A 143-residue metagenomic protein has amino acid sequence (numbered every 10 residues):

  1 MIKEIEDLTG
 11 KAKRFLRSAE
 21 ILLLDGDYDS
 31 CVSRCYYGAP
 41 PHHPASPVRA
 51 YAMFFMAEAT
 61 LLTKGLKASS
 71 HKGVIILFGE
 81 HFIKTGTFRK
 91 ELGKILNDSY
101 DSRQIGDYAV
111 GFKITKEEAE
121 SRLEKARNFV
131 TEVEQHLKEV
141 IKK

Functional and structural regions predicted by a protein language model:
M1-K143: Terminal alpha-helical segments
